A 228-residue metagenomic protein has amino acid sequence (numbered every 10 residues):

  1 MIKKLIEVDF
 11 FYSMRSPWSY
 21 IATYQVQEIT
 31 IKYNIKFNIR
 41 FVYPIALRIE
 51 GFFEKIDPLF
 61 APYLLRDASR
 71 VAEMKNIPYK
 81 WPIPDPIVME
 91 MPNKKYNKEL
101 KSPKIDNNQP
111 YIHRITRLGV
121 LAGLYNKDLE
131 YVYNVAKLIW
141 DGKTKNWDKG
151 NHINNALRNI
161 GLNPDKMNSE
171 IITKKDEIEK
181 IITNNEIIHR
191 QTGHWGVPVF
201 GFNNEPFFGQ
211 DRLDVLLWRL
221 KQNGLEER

Functional and structural regions predicted by a protein language model:
K4-E7, R15-I35, Y125, L129-R228: C-terminal cap of thioredoxin/glutaredoxin-like
K4-V8, V42, A46, E50 (+5 more regions): A generic structural signal for ordered alpha-helices
M14, Y20-I139: Structural alpha/beta surface segment adjacent to cysteine/selenocysteine redox centers across thiol/disulfide enzymes
